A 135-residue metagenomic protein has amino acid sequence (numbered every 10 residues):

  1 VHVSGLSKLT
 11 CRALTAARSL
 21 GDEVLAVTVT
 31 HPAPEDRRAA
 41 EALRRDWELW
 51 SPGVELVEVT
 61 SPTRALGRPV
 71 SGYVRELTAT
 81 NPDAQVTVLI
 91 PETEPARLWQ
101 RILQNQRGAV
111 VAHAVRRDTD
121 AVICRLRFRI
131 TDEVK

Functional and structural regions predicted by a protein language model:
H2-K135: Cytosolic C-terminal regulatory domains/tails of membrane transporters and channels
